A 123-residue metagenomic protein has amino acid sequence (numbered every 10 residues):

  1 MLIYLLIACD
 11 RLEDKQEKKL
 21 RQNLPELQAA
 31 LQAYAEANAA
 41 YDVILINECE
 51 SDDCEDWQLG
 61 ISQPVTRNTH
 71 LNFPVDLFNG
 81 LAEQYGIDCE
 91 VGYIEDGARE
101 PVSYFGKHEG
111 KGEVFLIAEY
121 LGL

Functional and structural regions predicted by a protein language model:
M1-A30: Short, extreme N-terminal segment that most often corresponds to the first beta-strand
I7-C9, E36-N38, E83, E119: Intrinsic disorder/low-complexity segments
E17-R21, Y34, Y41, F73 (+2 more regions): General "foldedness" signal
P25-A35, N79-D88: A common structural junction motif
Q32-E50: Short, glycine- and small/hydrophobic-rich beta-strand elements in well-ordered beta-sheets
E48-L123: Charged interaction segments
